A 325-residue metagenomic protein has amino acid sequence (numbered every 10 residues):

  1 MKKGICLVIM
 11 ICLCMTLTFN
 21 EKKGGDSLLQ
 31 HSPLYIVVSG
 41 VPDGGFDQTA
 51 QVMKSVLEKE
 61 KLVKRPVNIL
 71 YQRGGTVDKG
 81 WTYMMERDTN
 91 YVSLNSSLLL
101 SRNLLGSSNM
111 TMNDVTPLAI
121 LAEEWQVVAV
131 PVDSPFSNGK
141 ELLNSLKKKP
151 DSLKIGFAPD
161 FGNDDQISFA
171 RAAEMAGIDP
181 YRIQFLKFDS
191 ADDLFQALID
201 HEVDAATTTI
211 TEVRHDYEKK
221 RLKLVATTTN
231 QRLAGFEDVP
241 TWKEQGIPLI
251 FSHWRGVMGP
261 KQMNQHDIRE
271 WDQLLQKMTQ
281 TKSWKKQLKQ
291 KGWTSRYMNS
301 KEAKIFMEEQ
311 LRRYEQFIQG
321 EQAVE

Functional and structural regions predicted by a protein language model:
M1-G4: Positively charged n-region of N-terminal signal peptides that target proteins for export
I11-T18: Hydrophobic h-region of N-terminal signal peptides that target proteins for export in Gram-negative bacteria
K22-M112, I178-D204, E321-E325: N-terminal (or domain-start) structured segment
Q30-P33, Y83-Y91, L104-D189, D193 (+1 more regions): Hinge/capping helix and adjacent helix->loop/strand transition within the periplasmic-binding protein
S93-N95, T207-T208, T227, M298: Short beta-strand and adjacent tight-turn residues that come in two discontinuous sequence segments and form the edges
F157-D160, D164-D238: Ligand-binding pocket segment of bilobal, Venus flytrap-like solute-binding proteins
E212-T279, R312: C-terminal lobe and pocket-closing loops of periplasmic/extracytoplasmic Venus-flytrap solute-binding proteins
Q265-E325: An extracytoplasmic/periplasmic, membrane-proximal ligand-sensing/linker region
